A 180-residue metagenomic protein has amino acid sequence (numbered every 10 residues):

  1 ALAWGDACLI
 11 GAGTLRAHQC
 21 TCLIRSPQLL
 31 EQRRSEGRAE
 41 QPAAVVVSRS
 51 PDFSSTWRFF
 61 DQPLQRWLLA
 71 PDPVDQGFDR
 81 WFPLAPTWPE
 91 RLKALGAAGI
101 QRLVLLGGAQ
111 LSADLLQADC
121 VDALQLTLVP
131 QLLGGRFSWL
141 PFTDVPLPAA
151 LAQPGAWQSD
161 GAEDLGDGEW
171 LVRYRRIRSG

Functional and structural regions predicted by a protein language model:
A1-G180: Enzymes that bind and transform nitrogen-containing heteroaromatic metabolites
